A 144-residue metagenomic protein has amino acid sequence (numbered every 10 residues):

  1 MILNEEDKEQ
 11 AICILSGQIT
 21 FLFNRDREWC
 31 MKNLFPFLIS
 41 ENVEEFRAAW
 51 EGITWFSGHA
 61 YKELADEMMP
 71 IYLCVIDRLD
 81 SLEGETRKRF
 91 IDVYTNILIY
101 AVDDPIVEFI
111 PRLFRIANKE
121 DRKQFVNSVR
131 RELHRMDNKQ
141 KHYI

Functional and structural regions predicted by a protein language model:
M1-I144: Non-catalytic all-alpha helical scaffold/repeat segments
